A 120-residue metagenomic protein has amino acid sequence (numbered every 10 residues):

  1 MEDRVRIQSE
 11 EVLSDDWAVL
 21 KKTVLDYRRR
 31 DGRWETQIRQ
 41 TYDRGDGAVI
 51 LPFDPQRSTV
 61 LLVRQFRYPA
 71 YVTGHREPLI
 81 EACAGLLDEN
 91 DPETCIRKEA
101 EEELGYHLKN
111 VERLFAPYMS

Functional and structural regions predicted by a protein language model:
M1-E11: A short, amphipathic edge element
R6, H107-L114: A short coil-to-beta-strand element that immediately follows conserved catalytic motifs
E10-L13, F115-S120: Short, solvent-exposed loop/turn elements at beta->coil junctions and helix N-caps that rim active or binding pockets
L13-R57, Y71: Acidic, metal-coordinating catalytic segment for phosphate/diphosphate chemistry, firing primarily on the Nudix
L25, R113-A116: Hydrophobic/anchoring residues in structured secondary elements
R39-Y42, L51, T59-K98, M119: Conserved Nudix-box catalytic region and its N-terminal flanking loop in Nudix hydrolases and closely related
G47, E77, L114: Short coil/loop residues immediately preceding or within conserved phosphate-binding loops of NTP-utilizing enzyme
E89-T94, E103, H107-N110: Beta-rich strand-turn-strand
